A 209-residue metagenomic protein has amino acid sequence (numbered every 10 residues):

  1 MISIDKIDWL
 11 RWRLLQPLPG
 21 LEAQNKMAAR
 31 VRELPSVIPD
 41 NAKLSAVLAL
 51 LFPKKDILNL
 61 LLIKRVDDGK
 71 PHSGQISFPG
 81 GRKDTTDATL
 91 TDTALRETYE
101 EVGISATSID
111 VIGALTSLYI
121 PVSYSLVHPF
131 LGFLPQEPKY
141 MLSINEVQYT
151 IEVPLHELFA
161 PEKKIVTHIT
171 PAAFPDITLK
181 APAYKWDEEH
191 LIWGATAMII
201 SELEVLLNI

Functional and structural regions predicted by a protein language model:
M1-Q75, R82-E100, I104-I112, L118-H128 (+3 more regions): N-terminal leader/linker segments that precede catalytic domains of diphosphate-processing enzymes
I76-S77, S125-V127, N145, V166: Short, glycine/charged-enriched secondary-structure capping and boundary segments
L142-P182, W186: NUDIX/MutT-family hydrolases
